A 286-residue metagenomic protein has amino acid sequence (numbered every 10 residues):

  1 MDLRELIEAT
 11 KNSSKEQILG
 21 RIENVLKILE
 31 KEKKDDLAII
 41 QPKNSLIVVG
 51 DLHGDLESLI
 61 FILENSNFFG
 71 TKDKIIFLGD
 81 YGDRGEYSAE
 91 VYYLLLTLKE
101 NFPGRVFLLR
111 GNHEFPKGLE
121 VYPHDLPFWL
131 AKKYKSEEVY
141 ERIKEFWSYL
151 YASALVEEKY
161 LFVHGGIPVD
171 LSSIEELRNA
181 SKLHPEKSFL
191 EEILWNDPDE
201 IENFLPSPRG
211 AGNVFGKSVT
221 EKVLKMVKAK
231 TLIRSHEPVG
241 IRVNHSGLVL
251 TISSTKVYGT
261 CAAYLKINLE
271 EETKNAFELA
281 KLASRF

Functional and structural regions predicted by a protein language model:
M1-F286: Feature recognizes metal-dependent phosphohydrolase scaffolds
